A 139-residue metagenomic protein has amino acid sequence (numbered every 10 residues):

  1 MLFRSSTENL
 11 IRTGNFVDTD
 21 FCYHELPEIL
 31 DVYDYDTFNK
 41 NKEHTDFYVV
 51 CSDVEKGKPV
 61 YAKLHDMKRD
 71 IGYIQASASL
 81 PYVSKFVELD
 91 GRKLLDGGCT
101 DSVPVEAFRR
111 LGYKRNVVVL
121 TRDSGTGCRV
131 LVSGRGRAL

Functional and structural regions predicted by a protein language model:
F3-L139: Patatin-like phospholipase
